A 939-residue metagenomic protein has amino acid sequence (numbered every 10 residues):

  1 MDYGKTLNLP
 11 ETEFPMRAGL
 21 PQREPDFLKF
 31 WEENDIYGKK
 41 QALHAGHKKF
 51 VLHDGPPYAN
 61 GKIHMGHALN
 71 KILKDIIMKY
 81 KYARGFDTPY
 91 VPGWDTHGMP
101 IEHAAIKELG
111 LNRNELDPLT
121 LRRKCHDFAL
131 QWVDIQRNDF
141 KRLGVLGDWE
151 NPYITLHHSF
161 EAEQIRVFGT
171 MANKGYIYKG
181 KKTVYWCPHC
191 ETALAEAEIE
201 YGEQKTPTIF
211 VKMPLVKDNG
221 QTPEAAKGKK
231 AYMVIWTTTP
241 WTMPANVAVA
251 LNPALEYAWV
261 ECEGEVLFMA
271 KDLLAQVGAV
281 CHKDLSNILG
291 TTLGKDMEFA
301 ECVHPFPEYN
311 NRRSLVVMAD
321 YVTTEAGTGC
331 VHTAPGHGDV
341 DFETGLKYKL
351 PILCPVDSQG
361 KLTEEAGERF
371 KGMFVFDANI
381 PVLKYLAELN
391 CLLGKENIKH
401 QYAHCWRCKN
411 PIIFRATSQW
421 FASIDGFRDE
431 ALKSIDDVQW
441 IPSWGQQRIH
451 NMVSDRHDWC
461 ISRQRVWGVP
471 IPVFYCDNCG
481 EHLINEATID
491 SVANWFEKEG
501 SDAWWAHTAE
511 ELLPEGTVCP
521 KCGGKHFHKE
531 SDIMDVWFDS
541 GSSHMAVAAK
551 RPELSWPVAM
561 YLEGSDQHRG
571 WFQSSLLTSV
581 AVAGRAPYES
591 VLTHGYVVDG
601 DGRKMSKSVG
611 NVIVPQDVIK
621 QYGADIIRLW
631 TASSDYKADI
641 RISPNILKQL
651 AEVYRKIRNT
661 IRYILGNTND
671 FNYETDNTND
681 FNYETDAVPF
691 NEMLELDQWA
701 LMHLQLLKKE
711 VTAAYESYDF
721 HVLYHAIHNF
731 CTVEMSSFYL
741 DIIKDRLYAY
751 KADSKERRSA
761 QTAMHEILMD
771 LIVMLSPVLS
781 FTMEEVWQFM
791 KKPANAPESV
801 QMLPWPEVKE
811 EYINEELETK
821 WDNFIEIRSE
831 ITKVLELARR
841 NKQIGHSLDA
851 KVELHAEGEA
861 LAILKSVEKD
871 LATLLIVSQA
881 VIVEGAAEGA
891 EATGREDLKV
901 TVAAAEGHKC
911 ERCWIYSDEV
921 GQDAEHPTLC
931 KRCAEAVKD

Functional and structural regions predicted by a protein language model:
D2-E13, R17-L20, D26, F30-N34 (+15 more regions): Residue patterns forming the tRNA-binding/recognition surfaces of aminoacyl-tRNA synthetases and related DALR
A42-A104, T155, Q164, I235-M243 (+6 more regions): N-terminal catalytic cores of NTP/NDP-binding nucleotidyl/phosphoryl-transfer enzymes
D95, V184, P188, L194-G202 (+10 more regions): Acidic, turn-prone loop/beta-hairpin segments
V184, Y402, V473, G516 (+2 more regions): Residues immediately within or flanking Cys/His clusters that coordinate Zn2+ in small zinc-binding modules
C187, C405, C476, C519-C522 (+2 more regions): Short cysteine-rich clusters marking metal-coordination/redox-active sites
E191, Q464, G480, G523 (+2 more regions): Cys/His-coordinated zinc-binding microdomains
A248, L255-C330, D339, E343: Protease-associated
E308, Y348-G360, R465-W467, E486-D639: Alpha-helical recognition segments enriched in aromatics with Gly/Pro capping that present substrate-recognition
